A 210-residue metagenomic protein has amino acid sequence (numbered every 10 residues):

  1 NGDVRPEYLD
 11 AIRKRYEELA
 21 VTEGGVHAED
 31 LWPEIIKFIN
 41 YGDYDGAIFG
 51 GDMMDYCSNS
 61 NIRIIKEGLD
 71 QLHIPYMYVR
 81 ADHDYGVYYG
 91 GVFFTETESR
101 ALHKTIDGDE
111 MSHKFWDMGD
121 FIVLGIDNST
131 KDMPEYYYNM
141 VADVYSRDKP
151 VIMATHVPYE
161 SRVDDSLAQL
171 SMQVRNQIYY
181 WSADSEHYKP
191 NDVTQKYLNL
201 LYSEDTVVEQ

Functional and structural regions predicted by a protein language model:
N1-D3, R15-A20, D120-S129, I152-H156: Active-site-proximal beta-strand elements of phosphoester/diester hydrolases
N1-N59: N-terminal active-site segment of His-dependent metallophosphoesterases
G2-E7, Y88-F93, V163-A168: Short aromatic-enriched loop/helix-cap "lid" or pocket-rim segments at secondary-structure transitions that line
V4-G24, T95-R100, L170-Y188: Charged, glycine/proline-rich intrinsically disordered loops and linkers
H27, I35-G46, I122, K131-Q210: His/acidic metal-ligating clusters that form di-metal
G51-D52, A81-D82, H156, Q210: Active-site glycine-centered loops adjacent to acidic/histidine catalytic or metal-binding residues that shape
N59-P150, V174-W181, L200-T206: Extended active-site neighborhood of metal-dependent phosphoesterases/phosphodiesterases
